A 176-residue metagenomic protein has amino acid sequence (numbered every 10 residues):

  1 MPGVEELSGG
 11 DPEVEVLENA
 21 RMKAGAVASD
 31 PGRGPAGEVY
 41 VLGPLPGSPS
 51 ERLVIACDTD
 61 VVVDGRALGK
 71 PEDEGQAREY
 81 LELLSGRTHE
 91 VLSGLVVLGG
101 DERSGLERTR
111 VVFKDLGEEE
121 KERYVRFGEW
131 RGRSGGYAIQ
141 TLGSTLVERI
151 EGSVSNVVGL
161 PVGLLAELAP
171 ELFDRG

Functional and structural regions predicted by a protein language model:
M1-L53, R66, G163, P170-G176: N-terminal polybasic phosphate/anion-binding patch
G3, D60-V63, G100-E107, I150: Acidic/polar active-site rim loop that often engages polyanionic ligands
E15, L53, T59-H89: Active-site-adjacent loop/tail segments of enzyme domains
A20, D58, A77, L95 (+1 more regions): Residue-level signal for inorganic ion chemistry
V27-G32, L84-V91: Short arginine-rich
I55-C57, G94-V96, Q140: Short beta-strand segments
E74-G86, S93-V111: Anionic-ligand binding region
R87, R108-G176: GST superfamily/GST-like fold recognition
